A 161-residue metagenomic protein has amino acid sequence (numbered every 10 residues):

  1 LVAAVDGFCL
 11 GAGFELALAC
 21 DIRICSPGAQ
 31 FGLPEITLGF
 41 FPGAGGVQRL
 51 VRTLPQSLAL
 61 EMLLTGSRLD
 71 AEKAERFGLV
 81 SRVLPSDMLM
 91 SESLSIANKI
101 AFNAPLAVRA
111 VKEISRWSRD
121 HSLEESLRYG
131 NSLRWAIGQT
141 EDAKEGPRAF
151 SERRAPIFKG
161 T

Functional and structural regions predicted by a protein language model:
L1-V108, N131, Q139-T140, K144-R148 (+2 more regions): Crotonase-fold acyl-CoA enzyme core
I114, I137: Residues that form generic nucleotide/phosphate-binding pockets
S115-H121: Short, charged, surface-exposed hinge/linker loops at domain edges that act as mobile lids or interdomain connectors
S118, F158-K159: Short active-site-adjacent structural elements
S122-L127: Short beta-strand->loop
